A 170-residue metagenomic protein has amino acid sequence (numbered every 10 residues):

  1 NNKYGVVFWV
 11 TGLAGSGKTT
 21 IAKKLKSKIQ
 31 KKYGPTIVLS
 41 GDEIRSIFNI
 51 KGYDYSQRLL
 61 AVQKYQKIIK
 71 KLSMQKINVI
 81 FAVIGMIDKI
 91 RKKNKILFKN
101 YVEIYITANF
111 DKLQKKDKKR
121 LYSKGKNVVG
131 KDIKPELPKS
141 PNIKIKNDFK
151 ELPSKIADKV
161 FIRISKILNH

Functional and structural regions predicted by a protein language model:
N1-V7: Extreme N-terminal, non-catalytic leader segments that precede Walker-type/kinase nucleotide-binding cores
V10: Hydrophobic anchor at the beta1->P-loop junction of P-loop NTPases
G15: Walker A (P-loop) phosphate-binding loop of P-loop NTPases
K18: Conserved lysine of the Walker
A22-I68, M74: Conserved substrate/cofactor phosphate-moiety recognition/catalytic segment in nucleotide-dependent phosphotransferases
E43-R45, G85-D88, T107-K112, K150-E151: Conserved nucleotide-binding/hydrolysis micro-motifs of P-loop NTPases
I47, S56-F98, V102, L121-V128: Glycine-rich phosphate-binding loop used to anchor ATP phosphates in small-molecule kinases, encompassing both
T107, K115-H170: Small-molecule kinase domains that catalyze NTP-dependent phosphoryl transfer to phosphate-bearing small molecules
